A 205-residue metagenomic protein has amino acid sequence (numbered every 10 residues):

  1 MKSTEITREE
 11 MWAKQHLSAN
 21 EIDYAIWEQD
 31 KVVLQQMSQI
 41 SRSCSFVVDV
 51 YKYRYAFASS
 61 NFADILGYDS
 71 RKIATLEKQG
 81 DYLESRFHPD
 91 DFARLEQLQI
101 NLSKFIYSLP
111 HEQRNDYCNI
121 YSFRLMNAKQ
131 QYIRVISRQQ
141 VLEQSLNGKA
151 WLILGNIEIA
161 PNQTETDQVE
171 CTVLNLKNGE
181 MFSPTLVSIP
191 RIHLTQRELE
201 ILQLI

Functional and structural regions predicted by a protein language model:
M1-A25: Short, low-complexity N-terminal regulatory "tails/caps" that precede and couple sensory modules
K2-M11, K104-N115, T172-P184, I192: Short flexible/disordered coil segments
D23-Y82, N175-L186: PAS-family sensory domain signal
L34-Q36, E112, S145, P190-R191: Short, flexible, glycine/charge-rich loop motifs used to bind or transfer phosphoryl groups or to couple energy/partner
V48-K72, K78-T166: Sensory/regulatory domains in signal-transduction proteins
L154-N175, G179-P184: Acidic, Ser/Thr/Gly/Pro-rich intrinsically disordered interaction regions
M181-I205: Helix-turn-helix DNA-binding segment
